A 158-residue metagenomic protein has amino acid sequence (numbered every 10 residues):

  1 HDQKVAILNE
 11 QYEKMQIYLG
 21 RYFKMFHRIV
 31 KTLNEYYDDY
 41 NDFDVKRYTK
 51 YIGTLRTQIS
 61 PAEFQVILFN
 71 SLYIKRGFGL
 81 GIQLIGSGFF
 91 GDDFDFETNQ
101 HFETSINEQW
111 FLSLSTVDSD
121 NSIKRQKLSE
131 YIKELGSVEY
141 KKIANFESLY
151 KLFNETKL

Functional and structural regions predicted by a protein language model:
H1-L158: Intrinsically disordered, low-complexity polar regions and short flexible loop motifs
